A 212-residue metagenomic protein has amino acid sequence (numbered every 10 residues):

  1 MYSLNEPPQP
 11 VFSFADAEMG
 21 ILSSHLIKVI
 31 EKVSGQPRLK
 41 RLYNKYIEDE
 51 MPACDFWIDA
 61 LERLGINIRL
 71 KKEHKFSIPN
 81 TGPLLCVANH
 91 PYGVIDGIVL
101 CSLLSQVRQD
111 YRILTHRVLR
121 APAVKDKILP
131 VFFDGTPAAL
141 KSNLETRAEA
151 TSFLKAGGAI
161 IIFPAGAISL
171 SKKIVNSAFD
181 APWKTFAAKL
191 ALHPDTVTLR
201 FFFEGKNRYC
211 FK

Functional and structural regions predicted by a protein language model:
M1-V87, G97-V99, R108, D126-K127: Membrane-anchoring hydrophobic helices of lipid-metabolizing enzymes
L64-K212: Soluble catalytic domains of membrane acyltransferases
